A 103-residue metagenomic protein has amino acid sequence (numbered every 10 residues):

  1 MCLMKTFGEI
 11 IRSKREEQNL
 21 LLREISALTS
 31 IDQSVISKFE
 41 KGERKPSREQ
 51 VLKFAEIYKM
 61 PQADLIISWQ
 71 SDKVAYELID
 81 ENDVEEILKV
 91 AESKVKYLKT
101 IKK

Functional and structural regions predicted by a protein language model:
M1-E17: A short, Lys/Arg-rich alpha-helix, primarily the initiator
I11, L22, Q33, R48-V51: Helix-turn-helix DNA-binding elements, focusing on the entry/boundary residues of the two helices that contact DNA
R15, S26, A55: The alpha-helix within a helix-turn-helix
E16, S30, K41-E43, Q70: Residue-level detection of the helix-turn-helix DNA-binding "recognition helix"
N19-K38: Short alpha-helical DNA-recognition segment
S30, S47-D64: DNA major-groove recognition helix of helix-turn-helix/homeodomain DNA-binding modules
I67-K103: Interfacial/linker helices and their anchor residues that mediate assembly or domain coupling
